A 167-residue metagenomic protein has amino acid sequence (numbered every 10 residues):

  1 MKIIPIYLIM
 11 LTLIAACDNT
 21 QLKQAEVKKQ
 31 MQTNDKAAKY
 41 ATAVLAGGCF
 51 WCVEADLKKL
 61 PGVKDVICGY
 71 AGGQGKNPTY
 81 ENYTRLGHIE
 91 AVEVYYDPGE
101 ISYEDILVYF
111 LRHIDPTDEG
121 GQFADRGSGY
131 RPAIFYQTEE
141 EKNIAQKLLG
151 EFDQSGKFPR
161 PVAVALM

Functional and structural regions predicted by a protein language model:
P5-A15: Bacterial N-terminal signal peptides
C17-M167: Flexible coil/turn and secondary-structure edge motifs
